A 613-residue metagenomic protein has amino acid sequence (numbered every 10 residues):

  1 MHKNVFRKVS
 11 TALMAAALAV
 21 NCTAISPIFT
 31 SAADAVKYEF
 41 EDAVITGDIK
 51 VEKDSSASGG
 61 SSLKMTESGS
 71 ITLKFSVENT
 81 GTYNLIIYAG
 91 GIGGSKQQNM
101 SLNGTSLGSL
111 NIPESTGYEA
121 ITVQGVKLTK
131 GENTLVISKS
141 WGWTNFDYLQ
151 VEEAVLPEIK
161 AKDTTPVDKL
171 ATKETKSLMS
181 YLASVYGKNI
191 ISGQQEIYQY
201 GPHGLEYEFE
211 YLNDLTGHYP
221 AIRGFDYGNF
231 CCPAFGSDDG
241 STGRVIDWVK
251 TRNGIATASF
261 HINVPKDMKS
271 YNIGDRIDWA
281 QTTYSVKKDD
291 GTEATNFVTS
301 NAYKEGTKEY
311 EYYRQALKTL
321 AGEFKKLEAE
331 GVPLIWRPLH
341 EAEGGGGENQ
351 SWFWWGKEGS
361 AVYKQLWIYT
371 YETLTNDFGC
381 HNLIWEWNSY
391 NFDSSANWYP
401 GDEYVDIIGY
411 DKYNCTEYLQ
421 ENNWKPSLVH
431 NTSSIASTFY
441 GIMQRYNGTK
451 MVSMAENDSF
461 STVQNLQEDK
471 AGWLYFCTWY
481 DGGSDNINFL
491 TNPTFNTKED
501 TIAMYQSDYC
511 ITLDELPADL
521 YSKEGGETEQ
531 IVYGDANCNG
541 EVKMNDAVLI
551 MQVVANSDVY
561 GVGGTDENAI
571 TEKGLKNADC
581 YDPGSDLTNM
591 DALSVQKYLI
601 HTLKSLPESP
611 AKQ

Functional and structural regions predicted by a protein language model:
V9, V20, A24-A32, E527-Q613: Cellulosome-associated attachment modules in secreted, modular CAZymes
A32-T175: Extracytoplasmic
E152-G228, I246, L520-G526: N-terminal module-boundary/linker segments of secreted carbohydrate-active enzymes
Q194-Q195, R337-L339, W367, Y371 (+2 more regions): Aromatic-lined carbohydrate-recognition surfaces of secreted/lumenal glycan-active proteins
H203-L212, G240-G243, G322, N388-P400 (+2 more regions): Alpha-helical scaffolding within the catalytic cores of extracellular/periplasmic polymer-degrading hydrolases
C232-F235, S241-Y369, N376, C380: Substrate-binding cleft of extracellular glycoside hydrolase catalytic domains
S395-P426, C477-D481: Aromatic- and acid-rich polysaccharide-binding/catalytic face of secreted or lumenal carbohydrate-active enzymes
K450-G526: Substrate-binding cleft of secreted/luminal carbohydrate-active enzymes
